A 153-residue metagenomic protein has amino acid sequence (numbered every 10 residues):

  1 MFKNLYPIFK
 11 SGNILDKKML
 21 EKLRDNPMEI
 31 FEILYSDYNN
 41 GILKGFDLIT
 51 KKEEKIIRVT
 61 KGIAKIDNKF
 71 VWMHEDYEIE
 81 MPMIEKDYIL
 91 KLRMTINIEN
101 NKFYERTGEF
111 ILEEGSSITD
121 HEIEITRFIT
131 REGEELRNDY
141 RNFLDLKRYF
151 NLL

Functional and structural regions predicted by a protein language model:
F2-V59: N-terminal "first-domain core" detector
N4-F9, I56-L153: Beta-strand-rich solenoidal segments
